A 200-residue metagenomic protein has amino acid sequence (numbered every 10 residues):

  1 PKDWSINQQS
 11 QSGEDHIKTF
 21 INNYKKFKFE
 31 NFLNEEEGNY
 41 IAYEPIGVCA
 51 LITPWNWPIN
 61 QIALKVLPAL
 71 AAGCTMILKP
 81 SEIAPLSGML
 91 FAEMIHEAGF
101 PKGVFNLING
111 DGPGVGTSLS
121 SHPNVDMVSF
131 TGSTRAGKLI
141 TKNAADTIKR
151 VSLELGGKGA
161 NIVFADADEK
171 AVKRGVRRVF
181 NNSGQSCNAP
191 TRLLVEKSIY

Functional and structural regions predicted by a protein language model:
P1-E30, N34-E37: N-terminal Rossmann-like NAD(P)+-binding subdomain of aldehyde/semialdehyde dehydrogenases
N23, I52, D111, T131 (+1 more regions): Conserved residues at the C-terminal ends of beta-strands
E30-K102, D126: Conserved small-residue-rich beta-alpha loop and adjacent elements that most often cradle the phosphate/pyrophosphate
G38-N39, N106-S129: A structured beta-alpha segment of the ubiquitous adenosine-cofactor-binding alpha/beta core
V66-L67, G116, G137, V172: Generic hydrophobic/aromatic pocket-lining and core-packing "Φ" positions
G73, F105, V128, G157 (+1 more regions): Residue-level signal for inorganic ion chemistry
C74, K79-S81, N109, T131 (+1 more regions): Short beta->alpha connector loops at strand-helix junctions that form conserved, small/polar/Pro-enriched
R135-Y200: ALDH superfamily catalytic-core signature
